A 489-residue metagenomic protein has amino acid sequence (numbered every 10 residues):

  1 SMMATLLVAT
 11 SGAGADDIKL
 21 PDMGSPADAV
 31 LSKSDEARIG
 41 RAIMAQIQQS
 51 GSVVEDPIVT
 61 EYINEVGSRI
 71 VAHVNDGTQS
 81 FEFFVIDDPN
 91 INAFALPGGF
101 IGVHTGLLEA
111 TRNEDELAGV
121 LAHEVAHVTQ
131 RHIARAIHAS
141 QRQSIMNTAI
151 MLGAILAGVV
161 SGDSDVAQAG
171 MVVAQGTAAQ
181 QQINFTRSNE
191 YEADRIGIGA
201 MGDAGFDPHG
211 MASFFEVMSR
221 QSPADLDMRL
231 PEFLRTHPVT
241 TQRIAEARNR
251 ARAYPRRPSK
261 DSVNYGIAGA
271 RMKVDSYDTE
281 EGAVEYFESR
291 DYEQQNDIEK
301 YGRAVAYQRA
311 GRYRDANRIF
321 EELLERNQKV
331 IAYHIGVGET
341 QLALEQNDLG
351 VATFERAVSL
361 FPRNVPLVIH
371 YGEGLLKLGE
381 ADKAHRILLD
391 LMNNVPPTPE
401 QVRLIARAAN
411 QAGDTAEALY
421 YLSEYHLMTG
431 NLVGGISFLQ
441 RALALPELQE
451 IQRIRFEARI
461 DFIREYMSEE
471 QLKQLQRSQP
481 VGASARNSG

Functional and structural regions predicted by a protein language model:
S1-M2, L6-F94, A179, P223 (+8 more regions): Hydrophobic or amphipathic, alpha-helical segments that drive membrane association/targeting
M23-V30, R41, V53, E61 (+11 more regions): Extracytoplasmic and endomembrane cell-envelope/extracellular-matrix remodeling and assembly machinery
Q79, I137-M146, V166-G170, G205-F215: Acidic/histidine metal-binding catalytic segments
G102-G119, I183-S188: Short pre-active-site segment immediately N-terminal to the catalytic Zn-binding motif
V103, G119-H127, R131, A193: Active-site recognition of the HExxH zinc-binding catalytic motif
D115, V125-R142, V160: Catalytic Zn2+-binding segment of zinc metalloproteases
I145-S161, A169-Q180: Membrane-active amphipathic alpha-helices enriched in small hydrophobic residues
